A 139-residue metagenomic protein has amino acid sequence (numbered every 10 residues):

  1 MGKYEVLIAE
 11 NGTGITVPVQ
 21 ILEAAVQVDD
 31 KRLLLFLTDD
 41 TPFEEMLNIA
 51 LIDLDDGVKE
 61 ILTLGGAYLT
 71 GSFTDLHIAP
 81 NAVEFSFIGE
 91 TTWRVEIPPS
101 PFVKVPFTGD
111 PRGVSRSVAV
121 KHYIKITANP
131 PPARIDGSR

Functional and structural regions predicted by a protein language model:
M1, K31-E44, A50, D75-G89 (+2 more regions): Short beta-strand elements that form the blades of beta-propeller/WD-repeat-like and other beta-sheet-rich scaffold
M1-D39: N-terminal low-complexity, intrinsically disordered segments
G2-P18, N48-G66, T92-R116, N129-A133: Surface-exposed loop/turn elements that mediate protein-protein interactions on large endomembrane-trafficking
V17-K31, G66-I78, P111-P131: Repeated scaffold domains used in trafficking and secretory/extracellular systems, primarily beta-propellers
S72, S86, S100, S115-S117 (+1 more regions): Generic serine detector
